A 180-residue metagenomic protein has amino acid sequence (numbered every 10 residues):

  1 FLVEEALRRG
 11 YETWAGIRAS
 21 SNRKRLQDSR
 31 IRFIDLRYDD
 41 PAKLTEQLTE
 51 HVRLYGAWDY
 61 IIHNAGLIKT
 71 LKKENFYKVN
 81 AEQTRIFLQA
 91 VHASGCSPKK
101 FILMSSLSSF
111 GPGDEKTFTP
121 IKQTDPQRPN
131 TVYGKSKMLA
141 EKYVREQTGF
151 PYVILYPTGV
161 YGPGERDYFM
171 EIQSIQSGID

Functional and structural regions predicted by a protein language model:
F1-Y60: N-terminal Rossmann/SDR dinucleotide-binding element
G16, N64, L155: The conserved SAM/SAH-binding core of class I Rossmann-like methyltransferase domains, concentrating on the hydrophobic
L26, T70-Y77, P112-F118, E165-D167: Conserved catalytic-core motifs of eukaryotic protein kinase domains, centered on the activation segment
L36-E82, I86, F110-P112: NAD(P)H-binding glycine-rich loop region in Rossmannoid oxidoreductase-like domains and their noncatalytic homologs
H63, R85-V132, V153: Conserved Rossmann-fold NAD(P)-dependent oxidoreductase catalytic core, especially the SDR/UDP-sugar
N80, K122, Y133-K137: Active-site YXXXK catalytic motif of short-chain dehydrogenase/reductase
R128-Y156: Active-site Tyr-X1-5-Lys
T148-D180: NAD(P)-dependent short-chain dehydrogenase/reductase
